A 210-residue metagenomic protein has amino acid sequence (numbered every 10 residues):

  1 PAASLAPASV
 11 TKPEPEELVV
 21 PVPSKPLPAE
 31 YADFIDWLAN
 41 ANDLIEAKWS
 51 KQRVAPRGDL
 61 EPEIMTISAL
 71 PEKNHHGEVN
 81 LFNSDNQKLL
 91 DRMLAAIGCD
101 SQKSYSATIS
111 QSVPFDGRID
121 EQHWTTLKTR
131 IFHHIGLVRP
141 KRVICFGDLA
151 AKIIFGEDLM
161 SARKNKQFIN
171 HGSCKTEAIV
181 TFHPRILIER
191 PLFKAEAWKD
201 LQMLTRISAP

Functional and structural regions predicted by a protein language model:
P1-P210: A polyanion-binding, active-site-adjacent surface
